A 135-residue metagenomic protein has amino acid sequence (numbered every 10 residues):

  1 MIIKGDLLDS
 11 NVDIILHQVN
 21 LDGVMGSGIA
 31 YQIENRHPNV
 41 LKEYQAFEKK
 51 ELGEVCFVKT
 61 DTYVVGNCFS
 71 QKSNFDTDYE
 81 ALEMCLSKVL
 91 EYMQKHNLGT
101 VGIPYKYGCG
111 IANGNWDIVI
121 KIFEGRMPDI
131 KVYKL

Functional and structural regions predicted by a protein language model:
M1-L135: Macrodomain-like recognition of ADP-ribose-binding/processing modules
